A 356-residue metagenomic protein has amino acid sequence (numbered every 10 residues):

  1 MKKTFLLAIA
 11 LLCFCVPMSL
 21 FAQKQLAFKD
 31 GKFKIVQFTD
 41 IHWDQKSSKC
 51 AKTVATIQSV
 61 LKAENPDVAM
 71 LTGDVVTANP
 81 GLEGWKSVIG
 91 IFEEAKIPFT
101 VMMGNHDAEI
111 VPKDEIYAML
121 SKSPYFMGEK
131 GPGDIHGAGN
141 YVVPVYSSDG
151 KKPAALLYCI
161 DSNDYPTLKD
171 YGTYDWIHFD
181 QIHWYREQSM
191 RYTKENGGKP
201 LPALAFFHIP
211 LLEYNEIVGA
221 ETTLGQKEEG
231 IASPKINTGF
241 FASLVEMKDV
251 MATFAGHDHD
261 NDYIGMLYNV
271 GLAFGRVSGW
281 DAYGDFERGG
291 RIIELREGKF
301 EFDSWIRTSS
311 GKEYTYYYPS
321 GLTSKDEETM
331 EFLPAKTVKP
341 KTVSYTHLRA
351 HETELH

Functional and structural regions predicted by a protein language model:
M1-Q23: Bacterial Sec-dependent N-terminal signal peptides
F21-S87: N-terminal active-site segment of His-dependent metallophosphoesterases
K32-Q45, A154-N163, F206, V270-V277: Active-site-proximal beta-strand elements of phosphoester/diester hydrolases
F38, P144-Y146, L157, F240-V245 (+1 more regions): Binuclear metal-dependent phosphoesterase catalytic core
D44-K46, T77-P80, V101-P112, Y165-L168 (+3 more regions): Active-site environment of divalent metal-dependent phosphoester hydrolases
N65-D67, L156-C159, Y171-D262: His/acidic metal-ligating clusters that form di-metal
K86-G197, R291-E294: Extended active-site neighborhood of metal-dependent phosphoesterases/phosphodiesterases
T346-L355: Conserved small/polar residues in nucleotide/adenosyl-binding loops
